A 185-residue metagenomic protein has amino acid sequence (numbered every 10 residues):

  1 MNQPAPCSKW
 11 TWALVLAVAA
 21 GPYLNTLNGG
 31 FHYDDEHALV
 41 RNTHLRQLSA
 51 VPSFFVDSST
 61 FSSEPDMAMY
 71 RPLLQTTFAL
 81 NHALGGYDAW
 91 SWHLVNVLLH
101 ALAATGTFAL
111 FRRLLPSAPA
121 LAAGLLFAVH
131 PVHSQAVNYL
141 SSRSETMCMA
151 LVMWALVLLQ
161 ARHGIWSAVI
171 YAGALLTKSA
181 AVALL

Functional and structural regions predicted by a protein language model:
M1-L185: Polytopic membrane enzymes that build or remodel cell-surface glycoconjugates and lipids
